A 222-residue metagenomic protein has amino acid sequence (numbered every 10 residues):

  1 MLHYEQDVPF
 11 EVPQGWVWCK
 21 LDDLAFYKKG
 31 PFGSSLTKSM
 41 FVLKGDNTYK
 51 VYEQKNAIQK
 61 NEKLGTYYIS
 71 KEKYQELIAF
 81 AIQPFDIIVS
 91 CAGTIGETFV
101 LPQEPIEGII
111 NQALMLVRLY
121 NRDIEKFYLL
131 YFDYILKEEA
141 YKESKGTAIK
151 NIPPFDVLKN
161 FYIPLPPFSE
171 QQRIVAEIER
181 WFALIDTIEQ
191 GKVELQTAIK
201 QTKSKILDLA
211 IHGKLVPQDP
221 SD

Functional and structural regions predicted by a protein language model:
M1-E5, I199-D222: Intrinsic disorder at enzyme termini
L2, S34-V42, K142-S144, P217-D222: Short coil/turn segments at secondary-structure boundaries
L2-D7, D22-F41, K55-P84, E104: Sequence-specific dsDNA recognition surfaces
H3-S34, F168, Q172-V175, A183 (+4 more regions): Non-catalytic DNA-recognition/assembly elements of restriction-modification systems
V17, I124, Y128, V157-E189: Amphipathic alpha-helical segments
S35-L36, N56-I69, I87-I110, E125-L130 (+1 more regions): Short, ligand-facing micro-motifs at secondary-structure edges
L43-K44, C91-T94, E107-M115, T147-P166: A short glycine-rich beta-alpha junction/loop motif
